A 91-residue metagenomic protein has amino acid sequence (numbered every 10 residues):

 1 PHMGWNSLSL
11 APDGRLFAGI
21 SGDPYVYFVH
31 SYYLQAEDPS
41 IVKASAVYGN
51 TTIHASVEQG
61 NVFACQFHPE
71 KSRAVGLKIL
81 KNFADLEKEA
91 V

Functional and structural regions predicted by a protein language model:
P1-V91: Amide-donor transfer/coupling interface in amidating biosynthetic enzymes
